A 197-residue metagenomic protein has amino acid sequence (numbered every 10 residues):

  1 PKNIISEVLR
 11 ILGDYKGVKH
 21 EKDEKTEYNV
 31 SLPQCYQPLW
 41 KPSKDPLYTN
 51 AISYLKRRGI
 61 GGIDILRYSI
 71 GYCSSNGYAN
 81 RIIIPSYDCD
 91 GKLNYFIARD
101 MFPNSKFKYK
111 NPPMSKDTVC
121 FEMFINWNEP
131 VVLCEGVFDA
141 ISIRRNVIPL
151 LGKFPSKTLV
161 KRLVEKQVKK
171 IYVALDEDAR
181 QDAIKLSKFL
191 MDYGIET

Functional and structural regions predicted by a protein language model:
P1-I63, Y72, G77-A79, K92-L93 (+3 more regions): Non-catalytic accessory segments of DNA primases and related replication-initiation nucleases
L66: Active-site neighborhoods of enzymes that stabilize oxyanions during catalysis
S74-K170: Phosphate-handling DNA/RNA-contact segment within nucleic-acid enzymes
L150, E196-T197: A generic structural motif
